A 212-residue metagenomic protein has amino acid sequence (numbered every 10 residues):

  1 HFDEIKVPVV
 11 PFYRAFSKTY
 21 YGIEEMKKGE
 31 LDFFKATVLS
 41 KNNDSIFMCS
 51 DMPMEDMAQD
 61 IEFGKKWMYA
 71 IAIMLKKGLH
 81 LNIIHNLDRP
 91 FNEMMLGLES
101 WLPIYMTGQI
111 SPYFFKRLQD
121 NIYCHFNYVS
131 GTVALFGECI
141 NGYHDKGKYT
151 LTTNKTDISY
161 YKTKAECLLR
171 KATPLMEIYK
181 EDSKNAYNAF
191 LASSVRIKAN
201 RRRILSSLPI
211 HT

Functional and structural regions predicted by a protein language model:
H1-I83, A165-T212: PLD-like (HKD) phosphodiesterase/transphosphatidyltransferase domain
I46-C49, H80-H85, Y113-F114, N127 (+1 more regions): A structural signal for short, well-ordered beta-strand segments and their strand-loop junctions that often border
P53-M54, D88-P90, V133-A134, N141: Short, solvent-exposed loop/turn segments at secondary-structure junctions
M57-K65, N92-L98, Y123-F126, E138: A short acidic (Asp/Glu
A72-K76, E99-M106, S130: Short, surface-exposed basic-aromatic patches at helix termini and helix-loop junctions that form
I84-C124: HKD-type phospholipase D/PLD-like phosphodiesterase module
F114-D157: HKD (HxKxxxxD) catalytic microenvironment of the phospholipase D
K148, T152-L168, A172: A recognition module on extended beta-rich or small alphabeta surfaces enriched in W/G with H and D/E
